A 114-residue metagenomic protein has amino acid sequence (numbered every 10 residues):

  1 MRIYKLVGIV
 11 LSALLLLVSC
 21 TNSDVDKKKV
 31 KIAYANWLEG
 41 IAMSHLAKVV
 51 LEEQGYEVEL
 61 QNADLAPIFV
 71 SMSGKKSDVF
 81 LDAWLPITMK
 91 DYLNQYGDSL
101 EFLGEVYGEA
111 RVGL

Functional and structural regions predicted by a protein language model:
M1-V7: Bacterial N-terminal signal peptides that target proteins for export
G8-L15: Secretory targeting and sorting signals
L17-S19: C-terminal motif of bacterial Sec signal peptides marking the signal peptidase cleavage site
T21-S23: Bacterial signal peptide processing site
K27-V30: Extreme N-terminal starter segment of soluble prokaryotic enzymes
I32-W37: Short beta-strand->loop
L38-L114: Short, glycine-/small- and polar/acidic-enriched structural segments that line small-molecule recognition paths
